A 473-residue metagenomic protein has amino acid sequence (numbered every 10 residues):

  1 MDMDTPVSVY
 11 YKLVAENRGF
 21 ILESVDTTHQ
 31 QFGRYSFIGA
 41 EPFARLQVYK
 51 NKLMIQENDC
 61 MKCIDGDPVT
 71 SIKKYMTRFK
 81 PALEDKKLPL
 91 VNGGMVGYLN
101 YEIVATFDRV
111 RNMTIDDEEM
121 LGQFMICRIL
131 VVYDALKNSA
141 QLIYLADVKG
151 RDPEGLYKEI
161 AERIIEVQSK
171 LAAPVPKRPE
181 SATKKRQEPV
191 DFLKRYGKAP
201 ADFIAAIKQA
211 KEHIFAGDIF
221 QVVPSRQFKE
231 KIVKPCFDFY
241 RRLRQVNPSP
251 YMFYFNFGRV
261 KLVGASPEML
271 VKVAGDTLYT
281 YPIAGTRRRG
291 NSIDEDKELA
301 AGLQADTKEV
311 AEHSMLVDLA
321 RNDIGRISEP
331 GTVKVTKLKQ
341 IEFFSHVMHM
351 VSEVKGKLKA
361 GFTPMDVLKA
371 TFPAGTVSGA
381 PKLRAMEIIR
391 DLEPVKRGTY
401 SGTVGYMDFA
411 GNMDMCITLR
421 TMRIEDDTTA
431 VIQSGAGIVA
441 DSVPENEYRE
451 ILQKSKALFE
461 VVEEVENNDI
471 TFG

Functional and structural regions predicted by a protein language model:
M1-G473: Extended alpha-helical targeting/anchoring segments, especially N-terminal organellar/secretory targeting helices
